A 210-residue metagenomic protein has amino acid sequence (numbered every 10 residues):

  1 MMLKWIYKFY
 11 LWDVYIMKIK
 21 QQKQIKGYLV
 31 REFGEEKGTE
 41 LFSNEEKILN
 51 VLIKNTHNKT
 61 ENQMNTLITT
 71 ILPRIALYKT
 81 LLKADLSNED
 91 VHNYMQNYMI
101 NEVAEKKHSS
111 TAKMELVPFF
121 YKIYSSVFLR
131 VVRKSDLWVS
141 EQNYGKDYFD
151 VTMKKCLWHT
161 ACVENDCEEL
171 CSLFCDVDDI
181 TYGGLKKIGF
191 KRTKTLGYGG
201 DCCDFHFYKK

Functional and structural regions predicted by a protein language model:
M2-L81: N-terminal, charged low-complexity regulatory/assembly segments
K4, I48-L52, T56, T66 (+5 more regions): Amphipathic, alpha-helical segments enriched in basic
L29, L81, F128-V132, D178-T181 (+1 more regions): Hydrophobic, Leu/Ile/Phe/Ala-enriched alpha-helical segments that form helix-helix packing faces
G34-E36, S87, E168, I188: Short coil/loop linkers at secondary-structure junctions
T66, S140, K194-L196: Residues embedded in well-ordered secondary-structure elements
T69-I75, K79-N165, L170: Amphipathic interaction/junction segments at domain boundaries or subunit interfaces
D147-D150, K155-K210: C-terminal non-catalytic interaction appendages of large macromolecular assemblies
